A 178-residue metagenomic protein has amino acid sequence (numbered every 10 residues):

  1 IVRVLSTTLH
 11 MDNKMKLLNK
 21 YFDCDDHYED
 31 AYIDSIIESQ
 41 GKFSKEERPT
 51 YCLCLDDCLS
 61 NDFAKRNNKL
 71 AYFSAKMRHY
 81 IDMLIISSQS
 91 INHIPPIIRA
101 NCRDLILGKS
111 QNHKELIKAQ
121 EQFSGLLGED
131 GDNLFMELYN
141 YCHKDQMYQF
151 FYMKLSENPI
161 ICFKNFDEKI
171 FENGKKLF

Functional and structural regions predicted by a protein language model:
I1, T7-D12, D26-D130: Conserved P-loop NTPase motor cores
N13-F22: Short, aromatic/basic amphipathic alpha-helical patches
N19, Q120-Q122, F166-K169: Short intrinsically disordered coil segments
K20, H27, A31, L138-N140 (+3 more regions): Intrinsically disordered, low-complexity N-terminal regions enriched in serine/proline/glycine with scattered basic
Y28, D34, E38, Y141 (+2 more regions): A generic structural signal for solvent-exposed, polar alpha-helical segments
E121-D145: Surface-exposed, charged/polar loop-rich segments that form substrate/cofactor-binding or regulatory interfaces
K144-F178: Conserved P-loop NTPase motor module
